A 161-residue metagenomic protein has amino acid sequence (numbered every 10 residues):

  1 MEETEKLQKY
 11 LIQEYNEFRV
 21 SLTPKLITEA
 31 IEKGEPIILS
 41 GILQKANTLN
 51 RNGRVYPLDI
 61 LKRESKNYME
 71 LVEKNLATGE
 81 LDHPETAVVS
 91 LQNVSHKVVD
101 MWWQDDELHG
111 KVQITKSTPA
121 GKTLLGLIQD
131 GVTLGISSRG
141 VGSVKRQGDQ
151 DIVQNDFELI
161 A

Functional and structural regions predicted by a protein language model:
M1, M69, L91-Q92, M101: Detector for methionine-enriched segments
M1-L71: Polar/acidic, low-complexity leader/linker segments enriched in S/T/G and N/D
Y10, E14, E29-A30, I38 (+3 more regions): Residue microenvironments linked to proteolytic maturation and disulfide-stabilized extracellular modules
L43-K45, T78-H83, V112: Pocket-edge structural micro-motifs
K45-N52, E85-S90, P119-K122: Short, surface-exposed beta-strand/loop "edge" segments at domain boundaries and coil↔beta transitions
G53-N67, E73, G121-R139: Extended Gly/Ser/Thr-rich low-complexity repeat segments, especially those forming or decorating extracellular
M69-E70, K74-S90, I136: Short conserved beta-strand and strand-loop elements enriched in small hydrophobics with frequent Asp/Gly
